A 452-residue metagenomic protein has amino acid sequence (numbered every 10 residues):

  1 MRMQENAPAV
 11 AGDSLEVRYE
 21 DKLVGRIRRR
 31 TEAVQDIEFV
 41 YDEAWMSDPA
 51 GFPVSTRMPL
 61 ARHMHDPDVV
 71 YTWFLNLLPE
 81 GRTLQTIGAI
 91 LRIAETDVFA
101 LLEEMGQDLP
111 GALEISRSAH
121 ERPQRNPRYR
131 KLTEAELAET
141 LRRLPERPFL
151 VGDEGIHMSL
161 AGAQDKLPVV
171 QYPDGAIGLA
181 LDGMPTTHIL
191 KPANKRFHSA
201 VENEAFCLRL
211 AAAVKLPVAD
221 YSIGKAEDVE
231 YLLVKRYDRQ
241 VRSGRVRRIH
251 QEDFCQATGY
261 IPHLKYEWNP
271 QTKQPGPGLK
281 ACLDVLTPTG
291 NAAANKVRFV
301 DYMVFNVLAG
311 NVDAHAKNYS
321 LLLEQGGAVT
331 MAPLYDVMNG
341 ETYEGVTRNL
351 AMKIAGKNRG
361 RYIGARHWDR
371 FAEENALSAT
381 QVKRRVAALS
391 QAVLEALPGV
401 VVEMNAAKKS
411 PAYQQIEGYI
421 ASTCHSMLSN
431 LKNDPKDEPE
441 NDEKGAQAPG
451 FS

Functional and structural regions predicted by a protein language model:
M1-S452: Phosphate/dinucleotide-binding and metal-coordinating scaffold of catalytic cores in nucleotide-dependent enzymes
